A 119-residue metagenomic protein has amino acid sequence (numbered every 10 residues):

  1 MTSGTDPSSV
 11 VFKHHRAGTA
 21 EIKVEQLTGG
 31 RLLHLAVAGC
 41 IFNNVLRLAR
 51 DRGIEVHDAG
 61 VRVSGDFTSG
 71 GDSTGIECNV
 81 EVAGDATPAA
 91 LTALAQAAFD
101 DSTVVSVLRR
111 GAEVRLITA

Functional and structural regions predicted by a protein language model:
M1-A36, N43-A119: Extended beta-strand/beta-hairpin segments
